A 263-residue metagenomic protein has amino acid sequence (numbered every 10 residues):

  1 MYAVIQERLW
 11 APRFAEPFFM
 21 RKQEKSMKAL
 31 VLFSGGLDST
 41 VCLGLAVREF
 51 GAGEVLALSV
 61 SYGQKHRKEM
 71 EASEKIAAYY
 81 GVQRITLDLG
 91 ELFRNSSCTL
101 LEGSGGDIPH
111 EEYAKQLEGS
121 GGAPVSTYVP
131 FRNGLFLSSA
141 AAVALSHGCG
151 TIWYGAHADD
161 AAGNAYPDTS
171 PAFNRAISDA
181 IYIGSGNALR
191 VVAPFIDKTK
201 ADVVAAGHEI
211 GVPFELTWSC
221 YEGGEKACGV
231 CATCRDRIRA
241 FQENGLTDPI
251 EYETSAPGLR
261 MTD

Functional and structural regions predicted by a protein language model:
R8-P12, E16: Short, often N-terminal, low-complexity regions that either remain intrinsically disordered or form a short helix
K25-I210, R260: ATP-dependent adenylation/nucleotidyltransferase module used to activate substrates
G207-H208, F214-G223: Short, intrinsically disordered, charge-biased short linear motifs at domain edges
S219-R239: Local cysteine-cluster metal-coordination motifs and their immediate loop/turn environment, predominantly Fe-S cluster
G223-G224, N244-S255: Short cysteine/histidine-rich metal-coordination sites, predominantly Zn2+-binding motifs
A256-D263: Short, basic, low-complexity termini and linkers enriched in Ser/Thr/Gly/Pro that act as targeting/leader peptides
